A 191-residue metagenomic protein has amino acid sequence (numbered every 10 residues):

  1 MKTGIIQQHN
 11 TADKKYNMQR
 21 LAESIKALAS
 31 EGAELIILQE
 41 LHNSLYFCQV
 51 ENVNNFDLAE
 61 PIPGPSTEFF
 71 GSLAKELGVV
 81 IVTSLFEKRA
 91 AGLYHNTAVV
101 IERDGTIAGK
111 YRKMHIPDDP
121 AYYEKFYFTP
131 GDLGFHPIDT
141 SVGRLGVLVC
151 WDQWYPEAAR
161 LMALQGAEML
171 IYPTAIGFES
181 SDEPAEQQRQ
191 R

Functional and structural regions predicted by a protein language model:
M1-A12, T97, K110, P137 (+2 more regions): Active-site-proximal beta-strand elements of phosphoester/diester hydrolases
T3, N17, I25-N54, A74 (+3 more regions): Active-site beta-strand/loop signature of hydrolases that rely on acidic residues for catalysis
Q8, L41, F86, K113-M114 (+2 more regions): Active-site beta-loop-alpha junctions enriched in small/polar residues
K15-A22, P63-P65: Glycine-rich anion/phosphate-binding loops
Q49-D57, D119-P120, S180, P184-Q187: Short glycine/proline- and charge-enriched loop/turn segments that cap or connect secondary-structure elements
D57-V147: Catalytic-core segment of enzymes that process non-peptidic bonds
A59-V82, C150-R191: CN hydrolase (nitrilase-like) catalytic-core segments centered on the catalytic cysteine and neighboring Lys/Glu
